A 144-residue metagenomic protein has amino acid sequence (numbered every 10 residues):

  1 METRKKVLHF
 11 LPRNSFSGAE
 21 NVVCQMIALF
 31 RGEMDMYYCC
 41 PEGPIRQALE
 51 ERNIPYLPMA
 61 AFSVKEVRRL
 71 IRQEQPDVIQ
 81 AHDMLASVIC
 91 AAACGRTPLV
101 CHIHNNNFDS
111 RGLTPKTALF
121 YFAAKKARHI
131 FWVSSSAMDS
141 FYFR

Functional and structural regions predicted by a protein language model:
R4, H9-F62, A137-Y142: N-terminal strand-loop element at the rim of the active site of nucleotide-sugar-dependent glycosyltransferases
V7, I79, I130: Receiver (REC) domain switch-region micro-motif
C40, Q80-A81, W132-V133: Short beta-strand scaffold positions
P44-I45, E66-V67, L119: Short acidic active-site motifs
I71, V100-F131: A conserved, positively charged/aromatic
Q75-P76: Proline-aspartate-enriched helix->loop->beta-strand connector
A81-S87, I103-N106: Short His-centered aromatic/hydrophobic patch
A127-R144: A short, active-site helix/loop in glycosyltransferases that binds the activated sugar's phosphate group
